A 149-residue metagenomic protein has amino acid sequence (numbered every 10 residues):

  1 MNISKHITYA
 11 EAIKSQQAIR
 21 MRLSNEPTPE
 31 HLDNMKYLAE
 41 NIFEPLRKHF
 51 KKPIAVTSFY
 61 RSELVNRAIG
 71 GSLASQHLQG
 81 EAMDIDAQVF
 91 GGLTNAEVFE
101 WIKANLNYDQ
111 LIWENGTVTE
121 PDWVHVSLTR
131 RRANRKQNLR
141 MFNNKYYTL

Functional and structural regions predicted by a protein language model:
M1-R47, R140-L149: Extracytoplasmic cell-surface/polysaccharide-interacting catalytic and binding patches
F43-I69: Extended, low-complexity, intrinsically disordered C-terminal regulatory tails of eukaryotic serine/threonine kinases
A55-T57, A82-D86, H125-S127: Structural recognition of the beta-strand scaffold that forms the well-ordered cores of secreted hydrolase catalytic
E63-M83: Short, surface-exposed glycine/acidic/tryptophan-bearing loops
A87-L149: Catalytic cores and adjacent binding grooves of peptidoglycan-active enzymes
